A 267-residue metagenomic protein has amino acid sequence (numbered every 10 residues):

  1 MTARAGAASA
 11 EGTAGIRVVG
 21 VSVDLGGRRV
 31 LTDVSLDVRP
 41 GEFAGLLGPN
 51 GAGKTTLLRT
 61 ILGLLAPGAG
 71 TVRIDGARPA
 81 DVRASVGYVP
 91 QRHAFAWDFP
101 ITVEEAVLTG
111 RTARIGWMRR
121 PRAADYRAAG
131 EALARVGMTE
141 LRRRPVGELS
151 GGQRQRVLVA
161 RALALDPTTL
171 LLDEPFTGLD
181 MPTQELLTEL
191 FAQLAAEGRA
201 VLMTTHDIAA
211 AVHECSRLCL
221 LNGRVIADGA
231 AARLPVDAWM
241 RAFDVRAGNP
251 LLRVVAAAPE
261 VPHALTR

Functional and structural regions predicted by a protein language model:
L62: Helix-to-loop junction immediately C-terminal to a conserved catalytic motif
G70-A84: Conserved ABC transporter NBD signature motif
A123-L141: Conserved ABC ATPase "signature" region
P145-L149, Q153: Conserved ABC ATPase signature
L170-E174: Catalytic Walker B motif of ABC-type/P-loop ATPase nucleotide-binding domains
G223-R233: Conserved switch/coupling elements of ABC/ABC-like ATPase nucleotide-binding domains
A232-R267: ABC ATPase nucleotide-binding domains
